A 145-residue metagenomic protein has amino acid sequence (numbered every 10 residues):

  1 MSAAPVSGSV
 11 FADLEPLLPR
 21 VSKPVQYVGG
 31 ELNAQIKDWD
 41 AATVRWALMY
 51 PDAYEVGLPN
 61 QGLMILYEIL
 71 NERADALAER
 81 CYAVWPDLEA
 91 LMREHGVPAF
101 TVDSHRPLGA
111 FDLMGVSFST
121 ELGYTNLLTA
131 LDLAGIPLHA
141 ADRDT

Functional and structural regions predicted by a protein language model:
M1-T145: A short, structured N-terminal alpha-helical element that caps or precedes a catalytic domain
